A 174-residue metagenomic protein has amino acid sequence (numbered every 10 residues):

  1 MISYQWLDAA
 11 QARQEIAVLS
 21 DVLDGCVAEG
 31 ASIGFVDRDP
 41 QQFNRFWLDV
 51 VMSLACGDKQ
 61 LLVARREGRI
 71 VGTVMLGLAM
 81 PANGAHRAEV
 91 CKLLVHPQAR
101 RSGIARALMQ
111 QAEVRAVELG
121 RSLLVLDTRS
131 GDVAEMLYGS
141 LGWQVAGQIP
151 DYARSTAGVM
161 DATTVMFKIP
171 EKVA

Functional and structural regions predicted by a protein language model:
S3-Q5, A12, S122-E135, G139-Q144 (+1 more regions): C-terminal "cap" of GNAT-fold acetyltransferases
Q5-K92, H96, M109-Q111, R115 (+1 more regions): Acetyl-CoA-dependent GNAT
G68, G72, G103-A105, G142: Conserved phosphate-binding and hydrolysis motifs of nucleotide-dependent enzymes
H96-Q98, S102: Active-site acidic-Proline motif in GNAT/NAT acetyltransferases
M109, A116-D127: Conserved GNAT acetyl-CoA-binding A-motif
